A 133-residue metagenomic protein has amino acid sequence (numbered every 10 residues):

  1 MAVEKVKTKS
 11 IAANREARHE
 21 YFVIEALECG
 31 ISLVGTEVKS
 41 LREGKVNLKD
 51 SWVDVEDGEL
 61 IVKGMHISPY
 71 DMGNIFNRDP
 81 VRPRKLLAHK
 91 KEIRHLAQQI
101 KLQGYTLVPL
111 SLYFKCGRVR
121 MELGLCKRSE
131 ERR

Functional and structural regions predicted by a protein language model:
M1-V34: Intrinsically disordered, Lys/Arg-rich N-terminal extensions and targeting peptides of nucleic-acid-associated proteins
H19, V34-E37, H89-E92: Helical mechanochemical/support elements of P-loop NTPase systems and associated helical scaffolds
L41, V46-F114: Extended, positively charged loop/linker patches that create polyanion-binding surfaces
V119-K127: A short beta-strand motif that forms the metal-chelation/ATP-contact edge of phosphoryl-transfer active sites
E131-R132: Conserved small/polar residues in nucleotide/adenosyl-binding loops
